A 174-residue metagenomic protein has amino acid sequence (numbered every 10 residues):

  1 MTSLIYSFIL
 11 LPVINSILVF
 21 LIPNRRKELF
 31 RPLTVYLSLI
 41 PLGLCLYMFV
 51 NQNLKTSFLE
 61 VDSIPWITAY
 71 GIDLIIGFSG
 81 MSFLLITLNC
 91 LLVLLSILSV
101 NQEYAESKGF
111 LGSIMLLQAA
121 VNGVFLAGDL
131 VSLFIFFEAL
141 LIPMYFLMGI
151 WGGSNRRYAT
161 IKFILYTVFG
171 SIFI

Functional and structural regions predicted by a protein language model:
M1, L10-L11, P65-A69, S113-L117 (+2 more regions): Short hydrophobic/aromatic segments of transmembrane alpha-helices and their interfaces
M1-L11, F78-N89, L130-P143: Structural signature of hydrophobic alpha-helical transmembrane segments
M1-L4, L18-G112: Transmembrane helix-loop-helix hairpins at membrane boundaries of multipass inner-membrane proteins
S7-L11, S16, Y36-L39, Y166: Hydrophobic alpha-helical membrane-embedded or membrane-associated segments
L10, I14, G43-L46, V50 (+3 more regions): Hydrophobic membrane-targeting signal helices
I14-S16, V93-L94, L116-V121: Hydrophobic, membrane-inserted alpha-helices
N15-L21, L95-S96, I142-W151: Juxtamembrane transmembrane-helix termini
R25-K27, S113-L116, N122-I174: Alpha-helical multi-pass transmembrane bundles of energy-transducing inner-membrane proteins
